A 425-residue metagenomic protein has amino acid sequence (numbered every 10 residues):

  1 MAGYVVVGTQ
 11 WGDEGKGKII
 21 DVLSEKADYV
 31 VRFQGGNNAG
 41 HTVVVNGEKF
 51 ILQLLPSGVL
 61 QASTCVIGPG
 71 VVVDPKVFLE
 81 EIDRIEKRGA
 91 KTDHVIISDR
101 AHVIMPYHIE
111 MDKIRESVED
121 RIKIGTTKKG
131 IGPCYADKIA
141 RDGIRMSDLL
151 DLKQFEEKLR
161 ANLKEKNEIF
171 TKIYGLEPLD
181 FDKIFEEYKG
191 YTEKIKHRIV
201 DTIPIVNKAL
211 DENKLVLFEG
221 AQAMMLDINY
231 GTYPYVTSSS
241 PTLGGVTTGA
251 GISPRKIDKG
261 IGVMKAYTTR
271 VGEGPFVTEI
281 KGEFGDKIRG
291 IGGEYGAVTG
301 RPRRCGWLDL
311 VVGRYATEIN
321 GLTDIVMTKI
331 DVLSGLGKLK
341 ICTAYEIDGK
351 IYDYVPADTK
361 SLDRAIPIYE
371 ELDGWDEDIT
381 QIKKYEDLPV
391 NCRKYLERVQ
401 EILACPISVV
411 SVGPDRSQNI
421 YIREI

Functional and structural regions predicted by a protein language model:
M1-I425: Non-transmembrane, aqueous-exposed alpha-helical and coiled segments at domain scale
